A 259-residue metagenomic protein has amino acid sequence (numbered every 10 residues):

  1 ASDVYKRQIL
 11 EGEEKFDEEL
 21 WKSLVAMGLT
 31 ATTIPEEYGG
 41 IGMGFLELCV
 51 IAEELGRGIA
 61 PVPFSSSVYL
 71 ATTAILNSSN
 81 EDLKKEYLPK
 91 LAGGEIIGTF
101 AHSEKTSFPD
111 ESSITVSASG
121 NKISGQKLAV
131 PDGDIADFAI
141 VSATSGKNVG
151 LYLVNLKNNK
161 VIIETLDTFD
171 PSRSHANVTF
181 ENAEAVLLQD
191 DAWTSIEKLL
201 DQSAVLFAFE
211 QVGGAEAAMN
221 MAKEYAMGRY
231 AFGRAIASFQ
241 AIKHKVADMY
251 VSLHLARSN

Functional and structural regions predicted by a protein language model:
A1-Y5: Short, small-residue-biased leader/transition segments that mark boundaries at the very start of proteins
K6-A26: Short secondary-structure junction/hinge motifs that connect adjacent elements
A26-K85, P89-G94, P131-F138: Internal helix-loop-helix
I51, V141, Y152, V178 (+2 more regions): Residue-level signal for inorganic ion chemistry
R57, V161-H254: Glycine-rich beta->alpha junctions and the first turn(s) of the following alpha-helix
G93-K105: A short, Trp-centered hydrophobic/proline-enriched beta-strand micro-motif
A101, Q126-V161: A short core secondary-structure module
V116-A118: A structural signal for short hydrophobic beta-strand segments in well-ordered beta-sheet cores
